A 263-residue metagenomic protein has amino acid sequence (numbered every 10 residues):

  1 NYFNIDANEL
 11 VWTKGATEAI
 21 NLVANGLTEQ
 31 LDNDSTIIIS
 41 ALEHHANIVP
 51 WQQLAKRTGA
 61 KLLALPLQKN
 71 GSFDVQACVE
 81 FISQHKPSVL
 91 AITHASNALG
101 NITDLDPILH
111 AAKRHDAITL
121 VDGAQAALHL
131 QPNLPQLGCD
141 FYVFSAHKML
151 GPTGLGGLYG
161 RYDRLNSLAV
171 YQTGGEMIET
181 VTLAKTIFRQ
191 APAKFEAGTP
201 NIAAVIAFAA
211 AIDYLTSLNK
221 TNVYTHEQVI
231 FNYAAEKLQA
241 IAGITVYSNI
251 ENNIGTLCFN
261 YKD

Functional and structural regions predicted by a protein language model:
N1-D263: Pyridoxal 5′-phosphate
